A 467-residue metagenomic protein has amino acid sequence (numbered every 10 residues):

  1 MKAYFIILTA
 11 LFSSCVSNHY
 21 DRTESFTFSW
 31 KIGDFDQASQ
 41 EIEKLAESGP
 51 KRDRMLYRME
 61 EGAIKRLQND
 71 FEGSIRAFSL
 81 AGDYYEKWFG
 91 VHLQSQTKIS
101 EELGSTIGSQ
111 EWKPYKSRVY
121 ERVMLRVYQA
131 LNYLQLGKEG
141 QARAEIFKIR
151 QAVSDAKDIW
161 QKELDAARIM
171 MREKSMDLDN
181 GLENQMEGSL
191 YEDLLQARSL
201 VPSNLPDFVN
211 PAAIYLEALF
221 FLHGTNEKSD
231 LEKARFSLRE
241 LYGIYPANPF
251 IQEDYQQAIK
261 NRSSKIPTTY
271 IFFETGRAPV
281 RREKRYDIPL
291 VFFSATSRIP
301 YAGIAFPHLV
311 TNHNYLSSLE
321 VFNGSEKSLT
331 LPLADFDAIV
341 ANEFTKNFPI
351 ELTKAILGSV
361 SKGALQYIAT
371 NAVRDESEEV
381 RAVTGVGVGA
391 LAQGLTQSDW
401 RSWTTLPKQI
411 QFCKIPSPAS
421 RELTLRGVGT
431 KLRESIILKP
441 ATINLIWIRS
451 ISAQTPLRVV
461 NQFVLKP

Functional and structural regions predicted by a protein language model:
C15-D34: Bacterial Sec signal peptide processing site at the extreme N-terminus
S29, K65, Y133, F221-L222: Residue at a conserved register position within TPR or TPR-like alpha-solenoid repeats
I32, Q68, L136, G224-K228: Structural motif corresponding to the intra-repeat A-B loop/turn of tetratricopeptide repeats
V91-I107, M171-A197, F272, P279 (+2 more regions): Glycine- and small hydrophobic-rich membrane-insertion segments that are intrinsically disordered in solution
A213-G324, S328, P332-D335: Membrane-inserting hydrophobic helices used for pore formation or membrane fusion
Y367-P467: C-terminal soluble interaction/assembly domains
